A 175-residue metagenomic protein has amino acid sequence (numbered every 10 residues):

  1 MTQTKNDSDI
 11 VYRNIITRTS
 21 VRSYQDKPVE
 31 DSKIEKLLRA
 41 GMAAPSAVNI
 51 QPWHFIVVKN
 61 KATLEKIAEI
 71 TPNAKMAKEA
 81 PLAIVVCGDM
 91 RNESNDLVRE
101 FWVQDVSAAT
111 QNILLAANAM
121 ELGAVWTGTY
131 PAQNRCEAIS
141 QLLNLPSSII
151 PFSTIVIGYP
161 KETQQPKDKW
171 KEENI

Functional and structural regions predicted by a protein language model:
M1-L82: N-terminal amphipathic, basic helical "cap/leader" segment at the start of enzyme domains
T2-N14, S20-V21, P151-I175: C-terminal helix-cap and adjacent tail motif
V21-R22, L64-K66, D89-E100: Glycine/charged-rich beta-loop-alpha catalytic/anionic-binding loops adjacent to active sites
G41-M42, I84, L97-S140: Small-aliphatic-rich amphipathic alpha-helix that forms the alpha element of a beta-alpha
V57-K59, C87, I157-G158: Short beta-strand-to-turn element immediately C-terminal to the catalytic PLP-Schiff-base lysine in fold type I
K75-A83, S140-P166: A glycine-rich helix N-cap at a beta->alpha junction
E79-E93: Acidic-glycine-rich active-site phosphate/pyrophosphate-binding loop
G88-R91, G128-Q133, K161: Acidic, glycine-rich active-site loops and adjacent beta-strand->loop/helix elements that engage anionic groups
